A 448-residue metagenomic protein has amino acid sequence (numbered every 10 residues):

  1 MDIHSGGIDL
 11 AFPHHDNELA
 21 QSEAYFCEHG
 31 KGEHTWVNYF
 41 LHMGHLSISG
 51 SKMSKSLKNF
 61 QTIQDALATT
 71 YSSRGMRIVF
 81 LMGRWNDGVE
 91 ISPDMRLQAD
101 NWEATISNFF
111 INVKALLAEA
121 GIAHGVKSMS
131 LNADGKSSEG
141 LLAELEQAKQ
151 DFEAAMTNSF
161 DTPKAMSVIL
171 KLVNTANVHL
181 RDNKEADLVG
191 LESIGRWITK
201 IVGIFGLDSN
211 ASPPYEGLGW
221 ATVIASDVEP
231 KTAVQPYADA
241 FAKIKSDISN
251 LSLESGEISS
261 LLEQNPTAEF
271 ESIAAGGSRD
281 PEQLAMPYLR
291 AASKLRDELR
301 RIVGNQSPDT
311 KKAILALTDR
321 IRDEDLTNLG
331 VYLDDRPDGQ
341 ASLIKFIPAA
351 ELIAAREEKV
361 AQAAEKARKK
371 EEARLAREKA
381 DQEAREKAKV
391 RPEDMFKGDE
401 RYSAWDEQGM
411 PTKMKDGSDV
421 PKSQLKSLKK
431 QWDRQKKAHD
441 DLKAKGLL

Functional and structural regions predicted by a protein language model:
M1-L116: Alpha-helical recognition segments enriched in aromatics with Gly/Pro capping that present substrate-recognition
V37-L41, V79-F80, P93, L117-E119 (+3 more regions): Short coil/turn segments at secondary-structure boundaries
M53-K55, L142-A143, Q283-P287: Short helix-capping and inter-helix turn/linker motifs at the boundaries of alpha-helical repeat units
N59, L145-K149, A291-L295: N-terminal alpha-helical segment
Q64-L67, E153-A154, D297: Amphipathic alpha-helical segments within well-ordered protein domains
R96-A99, E103, S107-L191, N210 (+1 more regions): Helix-loop elements that line ligand-binding/catalytic pockets
S167-L448: Basic, alpha-helical terminal appendages of large translation-related enzymes
